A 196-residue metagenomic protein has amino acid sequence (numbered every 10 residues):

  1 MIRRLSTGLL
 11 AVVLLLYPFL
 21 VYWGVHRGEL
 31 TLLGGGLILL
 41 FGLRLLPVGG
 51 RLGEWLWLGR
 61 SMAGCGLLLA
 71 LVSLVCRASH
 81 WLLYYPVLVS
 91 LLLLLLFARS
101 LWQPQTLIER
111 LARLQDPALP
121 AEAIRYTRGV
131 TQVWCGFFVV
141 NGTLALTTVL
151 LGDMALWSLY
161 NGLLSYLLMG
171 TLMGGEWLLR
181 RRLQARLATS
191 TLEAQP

Functional and structural regions predicted by a protein language model:
M1-L10: N-terminal membrane topogenic signal
A11, L15-P18, I38-G42, G64-L71 (+4 more regions): Hydrophobic alpha-helical transmembrane segments of multipass integral membrane proteins
P18-T31, L45-R51: Short, hydrophobic transmembrane alpha-helix segments
G24-L37, L163-Y166: Structural signature of hydrophobic alpha-helical transmembrane segments
V48-S90, L146: Long, highly hydrophobic alpha-helical transmembrane signal-anchor segments
G50-G59, H80-Y84, Q103-Q115, L179-L187: A cytosolic-side transmembrane-helix exit/cap motif
R77-R128: Membrane-proximal helix-loop-helix units in multi-pass membrane proteins
P117-P196: C-terminal membrane-adjacent module
